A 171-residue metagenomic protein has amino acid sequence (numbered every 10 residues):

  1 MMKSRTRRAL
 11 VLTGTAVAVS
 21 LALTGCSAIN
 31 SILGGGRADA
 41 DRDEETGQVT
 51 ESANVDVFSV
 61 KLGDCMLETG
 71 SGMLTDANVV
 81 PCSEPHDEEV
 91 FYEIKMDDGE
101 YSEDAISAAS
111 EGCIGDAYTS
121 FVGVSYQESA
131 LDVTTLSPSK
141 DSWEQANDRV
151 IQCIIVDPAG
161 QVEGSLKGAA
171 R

Functional and structural regions predicted by a protein language model:
M2-G14: Bacterial N-terminal signal peptides that target proteins for export
T15-V19: Hydrophobic helical h-region of N-terminal Sec-dependent signal peptides in bacterial secretory/periplasmic proteins
L21-G25: C-terminal motif of bacterial Sec signal peptides marking the signal peptidase cleavage site
S27-R171: Primary mode marks residue(s) on the alpha4-beta5-alpha5 output face of response regulator receiver
